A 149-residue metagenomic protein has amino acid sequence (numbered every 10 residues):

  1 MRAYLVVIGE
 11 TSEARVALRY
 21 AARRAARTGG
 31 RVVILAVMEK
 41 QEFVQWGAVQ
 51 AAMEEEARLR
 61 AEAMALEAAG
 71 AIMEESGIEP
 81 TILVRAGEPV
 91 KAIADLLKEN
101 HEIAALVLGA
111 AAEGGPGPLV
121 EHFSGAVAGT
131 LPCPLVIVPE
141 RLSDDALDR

Functional and structural regions predicted by a protein language model:
R2, I103-A105, P132: Conserved acidic residues
R2-A48, T130: Small/aliphatic-rich secondary-structure junction motif
A17, V44-G47, A94-D95, G117-V120 (+1 more regions): Short, well-ordered secondary-structure micro-motifs
T28, S76, F123, T130-P132: Short, structured coil segments at secondary-structure junctions
V33-L35, T81-R85, V136-V138: General small-molecule cofactor/ligand-binding pocket signal
A36-A63, D145-R149: Acidic, proline/glycine-rich short linear motifs
E74-L106, R149: Structural beta-alpha unit
A105-T130, L142-L147: Glycine-rich, Arg-bearing micro-motifs that act as flexible, cationic patches
